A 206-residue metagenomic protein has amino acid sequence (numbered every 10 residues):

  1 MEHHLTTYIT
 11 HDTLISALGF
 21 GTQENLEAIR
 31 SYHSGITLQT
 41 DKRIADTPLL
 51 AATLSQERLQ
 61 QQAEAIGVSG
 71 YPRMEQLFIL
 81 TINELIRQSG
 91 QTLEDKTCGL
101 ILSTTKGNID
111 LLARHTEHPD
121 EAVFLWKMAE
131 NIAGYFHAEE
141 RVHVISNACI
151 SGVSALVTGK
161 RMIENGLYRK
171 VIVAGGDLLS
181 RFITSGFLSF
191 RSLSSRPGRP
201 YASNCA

Functional and structural regions predicted by a protein language model:
M1-H143, R161-E164, S180, G186-A206: Conserved "HGTGT" condensation-loop signature of ketosynthase/thiolase-family condensing enzymes that catalyze
F136, H143-G176: Active-site-proximal alpha-helical scaffold in enzymes
